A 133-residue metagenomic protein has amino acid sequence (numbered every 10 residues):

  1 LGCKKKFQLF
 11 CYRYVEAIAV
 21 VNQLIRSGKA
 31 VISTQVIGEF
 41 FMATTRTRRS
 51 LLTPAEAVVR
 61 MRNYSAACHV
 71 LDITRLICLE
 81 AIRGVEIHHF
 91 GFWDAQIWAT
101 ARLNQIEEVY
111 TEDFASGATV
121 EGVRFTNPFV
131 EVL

Functional and structural regions predicted by a protein language model:
L1-I32, T47-V59: Short, well-structured N-terminal submotif of metal-dependent ribonuclease cores
K5-F7, T44-R48, S65-C68, V85: Short amphipathic alpha-helical interaction patches enriched in hydrophobic/aromatic residues with interspersed Lys/Arg
V31, L71, T126: General small-molecule cofactor/ligand-binding pocket signal
V31-T34, Y110-T111: Short beta-strand segments at enzyme active-site cores
C68-V109: Active-site neighborhoods of divalent-metal-dependent phosphate/nucleic-acid chemistry enzymes
W98-L133: Acidic, PIN/NYN-like endoribonuclease modules and their adjacent C-terminal/linker elements
